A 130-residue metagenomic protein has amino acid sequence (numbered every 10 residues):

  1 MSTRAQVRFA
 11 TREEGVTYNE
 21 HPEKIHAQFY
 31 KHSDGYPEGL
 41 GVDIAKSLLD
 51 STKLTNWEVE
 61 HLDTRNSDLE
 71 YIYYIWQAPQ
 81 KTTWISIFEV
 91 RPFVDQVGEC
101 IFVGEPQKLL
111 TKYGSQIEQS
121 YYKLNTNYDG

Functional and structural regions predicted by a protein language model:
M1-T3, K24: Short, well-ordered loop/turn elements at secondary-structure boundaries
R4-F9: Short beta-strand scaffold segments in enzyme catalytic cores
E14-W57: Short, flexible N-terminal segments of the mature chain
I44-G130: Low-complexity intrinsically disordered segments
